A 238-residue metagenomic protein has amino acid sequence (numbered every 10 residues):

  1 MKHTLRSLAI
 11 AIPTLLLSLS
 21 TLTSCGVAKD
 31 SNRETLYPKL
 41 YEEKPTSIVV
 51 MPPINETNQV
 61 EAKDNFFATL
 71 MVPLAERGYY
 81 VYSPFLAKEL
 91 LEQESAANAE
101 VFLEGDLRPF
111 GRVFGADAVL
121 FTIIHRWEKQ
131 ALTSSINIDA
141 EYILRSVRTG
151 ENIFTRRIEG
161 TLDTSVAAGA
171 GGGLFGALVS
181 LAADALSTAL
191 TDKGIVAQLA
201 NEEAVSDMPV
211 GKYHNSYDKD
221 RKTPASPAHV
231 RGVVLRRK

Functional and structural regions predicted by a protein language model:
M1-T23: Sec-dependent bacterial lipoprotein signal peptides
C25-K44, V147-K238: C-terminal/domain-edge helix-coil "capping" segments
N32-L36, P52, E100-L107, H125-R126: N-terminal post-signal-peptidase region of extra-cytosolic proteins
E43-P45, G115-A116: Short, high-confidence coil segments that cap the C-terminus of an alpha-helix and link into the following beta-strand
P45-E56, L91-E92: Acidic/histidine-rich, surface-exposed loop or edge segments in extracytoplasmic proteins
S47-P52, V119-H125, D139-R145, T155-R157: Soluble periplasmic/extracytoplasmic beta-strand elements of cell-envelope proteins
T57-V119, E151, T155, A185 (+1 more regions): N-terminal segment of the mature soluble domain
R112-W127, A131-S135: Mid-length scaffold segments of soluble, non-membrane domains
